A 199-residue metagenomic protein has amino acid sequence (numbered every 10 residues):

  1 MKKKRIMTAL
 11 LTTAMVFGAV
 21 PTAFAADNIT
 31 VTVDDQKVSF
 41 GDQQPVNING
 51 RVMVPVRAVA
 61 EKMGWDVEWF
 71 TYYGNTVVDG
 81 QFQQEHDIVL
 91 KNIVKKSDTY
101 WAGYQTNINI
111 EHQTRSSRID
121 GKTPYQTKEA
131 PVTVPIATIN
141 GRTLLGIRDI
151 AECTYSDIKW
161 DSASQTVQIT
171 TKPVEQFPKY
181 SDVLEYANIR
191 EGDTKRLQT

Functional and structural regions predicted by a protein language model:
K2-T199: Primary recognition of N-terminal secretory signal peptides and signal-anchoring hydrophobic helices
